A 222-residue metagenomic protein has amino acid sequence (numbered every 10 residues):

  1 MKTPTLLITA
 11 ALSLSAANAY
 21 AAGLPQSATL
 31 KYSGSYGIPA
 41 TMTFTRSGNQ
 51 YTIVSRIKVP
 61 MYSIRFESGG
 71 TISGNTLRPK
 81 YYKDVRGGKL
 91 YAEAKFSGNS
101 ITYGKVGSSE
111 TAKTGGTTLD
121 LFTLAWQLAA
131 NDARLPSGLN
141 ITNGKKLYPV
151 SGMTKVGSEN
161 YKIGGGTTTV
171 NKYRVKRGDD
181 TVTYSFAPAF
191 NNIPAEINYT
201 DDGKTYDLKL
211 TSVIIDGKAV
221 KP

Functional and structural regions predicted by a protein language model:
M1, A21-A22: Absolute protein N-terminus
M1-L7: Bacterial N-terminal signal peptides that target proteins for export
I8-L12: Hydrophobic helical h-region of N-terminal Sec-dependent signal peptides in bacterial secretory/periplasmic proteins
A16-N18: N-terminal signal peptide c-region/cleavage motif recognized by signal peptidases
A22-G98, A133-P222: Acidic, serine/threonine-rich low-complexity disordered tracts
T102-L124: Acidic/charged, solvent-exposed loop-and-adjacent secondary-structure segments enriched in E/D, K/R, S/T, and G/P
L124-D132: Beta-strand/loop-rich accessory regions of lumenal/periplasmic or secreted enzymes, predominantly carbohydrate-active
